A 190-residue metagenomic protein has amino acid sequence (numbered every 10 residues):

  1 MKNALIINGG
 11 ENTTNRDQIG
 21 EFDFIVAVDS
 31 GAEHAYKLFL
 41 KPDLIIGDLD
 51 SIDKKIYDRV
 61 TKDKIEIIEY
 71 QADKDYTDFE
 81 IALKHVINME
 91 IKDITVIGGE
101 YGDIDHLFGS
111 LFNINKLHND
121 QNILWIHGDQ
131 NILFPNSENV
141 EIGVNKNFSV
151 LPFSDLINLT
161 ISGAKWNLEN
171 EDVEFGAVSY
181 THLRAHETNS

Functional and structural regions predicted by a protein language model:
M1-R59: N-terminal beta-strand-loop-alpha-helix module at the start of alpha/beta ligand-binding or catalytic domains
I67-N88: Short phosphate-binding loop-to-helix
D105-N115: Short Gly/Thr/Asp-enriched flexible loops that form oxyanion-binding sites at enzyme active sites
L111, Q121-G143: A contiguous pocket-lining binding segment that forms or flanks enzyme active sites
N139-F153: Short, glycine-/small-residue-rich phosphate/pyrophosphate-handling segment
T160-L183: A conserved acidic, glycine/proline-rich C-terminal tail/linker
H182-S190: Single conserved hydrophobic/aromatic residue that forms the stacking wall/gate of nucleotide- or nucleobase-binding
